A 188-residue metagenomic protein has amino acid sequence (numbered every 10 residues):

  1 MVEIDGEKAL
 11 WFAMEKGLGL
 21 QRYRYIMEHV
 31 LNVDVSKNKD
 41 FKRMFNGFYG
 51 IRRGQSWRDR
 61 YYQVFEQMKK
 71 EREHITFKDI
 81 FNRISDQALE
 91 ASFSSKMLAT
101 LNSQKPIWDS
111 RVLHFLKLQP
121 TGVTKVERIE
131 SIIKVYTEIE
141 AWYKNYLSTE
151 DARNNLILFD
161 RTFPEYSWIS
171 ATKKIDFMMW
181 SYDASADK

Functional and structural regions predicted by a protein language model:
M1-Q87, S103-K188: An N-terminal alpha-helical hairpin/helix-loop-helix interaction module that forms a charged, gly/pro-flexible surface
S94-M97: Cytochrome P450 catalytic-core helices
